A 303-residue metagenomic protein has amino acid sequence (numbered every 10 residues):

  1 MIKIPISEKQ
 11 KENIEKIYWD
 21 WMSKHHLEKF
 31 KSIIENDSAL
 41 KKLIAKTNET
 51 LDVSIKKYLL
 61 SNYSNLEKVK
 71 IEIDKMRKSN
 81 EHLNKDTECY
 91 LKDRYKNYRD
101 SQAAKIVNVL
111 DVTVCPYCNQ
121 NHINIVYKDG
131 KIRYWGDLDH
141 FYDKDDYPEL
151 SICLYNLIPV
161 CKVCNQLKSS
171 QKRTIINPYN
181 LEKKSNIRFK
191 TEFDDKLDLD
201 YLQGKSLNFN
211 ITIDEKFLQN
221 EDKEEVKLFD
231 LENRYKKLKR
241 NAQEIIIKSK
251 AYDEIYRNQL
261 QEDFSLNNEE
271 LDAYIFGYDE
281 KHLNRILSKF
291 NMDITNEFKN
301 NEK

Functional and structural regions predicted by a protein language model:
M1-A103: N-terminal accessory alpha/beta regions
I2-I34, K205-K303: C-terminal, charged low-complexity interaction regions
Y98-I106, D145-S151: Short, intrinsically disordered, charge-biased short linear motifs at domain edges
I106, T113-C115, L138-H140: Eukaryote-skewed repeat-based solenoidal scaffolds used as protein-protein interaction platforms, primarily
T113, Y155-P159: Cys/His-enriched microdomains
C115-C118, C161-C164: Short cysteine-rich clusters marking metal-coordination/redox-active sites
Q120-N156, S170-S185: Histidine-centered nuclease catalytic patch
Q166-E221: Domain-level detector of nuclease and nuclease-like folds in predominantly extracellular/periplasmic contexts
